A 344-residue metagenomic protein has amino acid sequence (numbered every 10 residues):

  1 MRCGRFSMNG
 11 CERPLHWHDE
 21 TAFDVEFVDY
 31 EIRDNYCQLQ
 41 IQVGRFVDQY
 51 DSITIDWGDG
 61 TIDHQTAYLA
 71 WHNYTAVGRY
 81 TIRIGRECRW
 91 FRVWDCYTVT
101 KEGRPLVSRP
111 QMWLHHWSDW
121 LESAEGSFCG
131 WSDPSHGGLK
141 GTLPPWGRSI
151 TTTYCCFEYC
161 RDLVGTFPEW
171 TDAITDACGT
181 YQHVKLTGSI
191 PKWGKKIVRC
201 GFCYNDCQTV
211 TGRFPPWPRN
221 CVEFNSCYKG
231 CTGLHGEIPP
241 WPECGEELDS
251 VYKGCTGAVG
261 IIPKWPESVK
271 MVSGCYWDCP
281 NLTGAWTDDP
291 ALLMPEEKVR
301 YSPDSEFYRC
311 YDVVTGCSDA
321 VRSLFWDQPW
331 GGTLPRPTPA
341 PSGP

Functional and structural regions predicted by a protein language model:
M1-S149, W217-P218, W241-P242, W265-P266 (+1 more regions): N-terminal capping/linker segments that flank leucine-rich repeat
H64, S108-M112, S123, G138-T142 (+12 more regions): Per-repeat structural element of leucine-rich repeats
W113, W117, S127, T142-W146 (+14 more regions): C-terminal per-repeat helix/turn "cap" of leucine-rich repeat
G126-G138, C155-D162, A173, C178-K185 (+5 more regions): Concave beta-strand-loop units of leucine-rich repeat
S149-I150, I174, G201, C221 (+2 more regions): Detector for repetitive beta-architecture
T171, T209, T338-A340: Ala/Thr-enriched low-complexity intrinsically disordered regions
